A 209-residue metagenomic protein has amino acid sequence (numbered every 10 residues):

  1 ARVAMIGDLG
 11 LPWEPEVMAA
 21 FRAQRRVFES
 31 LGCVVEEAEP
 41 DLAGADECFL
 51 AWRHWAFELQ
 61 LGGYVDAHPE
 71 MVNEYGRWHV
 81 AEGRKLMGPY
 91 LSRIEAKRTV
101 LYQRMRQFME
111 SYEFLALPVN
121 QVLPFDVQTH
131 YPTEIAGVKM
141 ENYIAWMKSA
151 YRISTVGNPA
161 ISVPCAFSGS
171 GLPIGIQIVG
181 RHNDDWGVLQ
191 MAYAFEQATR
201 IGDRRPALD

Functional and structural regions predicted by a protein language model:
A1-A4, R22-L31, S92, Q103 (+1 more regions): Structural helix-boundary/capping segments
A1-A51, R84-K85, Y90: Gly/Ser-rich, acidic/histidine-flanked active-site/gating loops
A1-I6, H54-R106, P118, V122 (+2 more regions): Short helix-loop capping/hinge segments that flank enzyme active sites or metal/cofactor-binding pockets
P12, L123-P124: Short glycine-rich, flexible loops that bind phosphorylated cofactors or substrates
F49-H54, P132-T133, I176-I178: Short low-complexity, flexible loop/linker segments enriched in glycine and/or proline with clustered acidic
R106-Q107, M140-V163: Small-aliphatic-rich amphipathic alpha-helix that forms the alpha element of a beta-alpha
E113: Conserved acidic residues
F125-W146: Short, surface-exposed loop/helix-turn segments at secondary-structure junctions that function as lids/hinges flanking
